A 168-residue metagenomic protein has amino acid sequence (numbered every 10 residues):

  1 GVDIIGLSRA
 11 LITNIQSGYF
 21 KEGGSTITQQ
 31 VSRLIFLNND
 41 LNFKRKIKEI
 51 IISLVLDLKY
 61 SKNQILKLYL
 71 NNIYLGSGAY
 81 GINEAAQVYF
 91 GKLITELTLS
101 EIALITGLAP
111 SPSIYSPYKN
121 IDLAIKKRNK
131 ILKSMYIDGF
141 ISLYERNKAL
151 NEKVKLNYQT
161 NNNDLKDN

Functional and structural regions predicted by a protein language model:
G1-T13, Y19, I137-D138, R146: Conserved catalytic or metal-liganding residues and their short signature motifs at active sites of enzymes
Y19-N168: Non-catalytic, structured segments within soluble enzyme domains
